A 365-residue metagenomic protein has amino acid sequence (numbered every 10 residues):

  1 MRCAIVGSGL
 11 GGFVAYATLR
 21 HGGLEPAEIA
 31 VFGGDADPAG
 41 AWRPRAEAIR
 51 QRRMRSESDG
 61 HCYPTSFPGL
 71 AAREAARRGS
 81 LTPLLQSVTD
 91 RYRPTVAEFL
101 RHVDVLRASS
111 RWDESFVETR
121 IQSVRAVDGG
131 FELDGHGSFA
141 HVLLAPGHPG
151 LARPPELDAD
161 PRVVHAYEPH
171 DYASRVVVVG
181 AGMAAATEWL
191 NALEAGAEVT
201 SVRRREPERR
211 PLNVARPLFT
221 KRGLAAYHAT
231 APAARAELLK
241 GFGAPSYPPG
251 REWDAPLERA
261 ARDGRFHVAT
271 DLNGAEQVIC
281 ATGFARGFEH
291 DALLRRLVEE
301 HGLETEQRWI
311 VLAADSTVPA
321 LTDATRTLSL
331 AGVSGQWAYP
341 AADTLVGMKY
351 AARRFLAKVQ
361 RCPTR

Functional and structural regions predicted by a protein language model:
M1-A36, L85-R365: Flavin (primarily FAD) cofactor-binding/catalytic cores of flavoenzymes
D35-T65, E208-A225: Conserved N-terminal glycine-rich FAD pyrophosphate-binding loop of Rossmann-like flavoproteins
Y63-A97: A conserved beta-strand/loop capping segment in the N-terminal third of enzymes that catalyze redox or closely related
